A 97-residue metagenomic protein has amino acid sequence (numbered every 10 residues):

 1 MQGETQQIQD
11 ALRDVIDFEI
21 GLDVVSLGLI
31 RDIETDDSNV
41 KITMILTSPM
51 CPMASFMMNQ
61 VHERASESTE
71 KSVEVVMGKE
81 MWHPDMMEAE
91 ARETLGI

Functional and structural regions predicted by a protein language model:
M1-I97: Domain-level signature for proteins that mediate thiol-based redox and metal-cofactor handling
